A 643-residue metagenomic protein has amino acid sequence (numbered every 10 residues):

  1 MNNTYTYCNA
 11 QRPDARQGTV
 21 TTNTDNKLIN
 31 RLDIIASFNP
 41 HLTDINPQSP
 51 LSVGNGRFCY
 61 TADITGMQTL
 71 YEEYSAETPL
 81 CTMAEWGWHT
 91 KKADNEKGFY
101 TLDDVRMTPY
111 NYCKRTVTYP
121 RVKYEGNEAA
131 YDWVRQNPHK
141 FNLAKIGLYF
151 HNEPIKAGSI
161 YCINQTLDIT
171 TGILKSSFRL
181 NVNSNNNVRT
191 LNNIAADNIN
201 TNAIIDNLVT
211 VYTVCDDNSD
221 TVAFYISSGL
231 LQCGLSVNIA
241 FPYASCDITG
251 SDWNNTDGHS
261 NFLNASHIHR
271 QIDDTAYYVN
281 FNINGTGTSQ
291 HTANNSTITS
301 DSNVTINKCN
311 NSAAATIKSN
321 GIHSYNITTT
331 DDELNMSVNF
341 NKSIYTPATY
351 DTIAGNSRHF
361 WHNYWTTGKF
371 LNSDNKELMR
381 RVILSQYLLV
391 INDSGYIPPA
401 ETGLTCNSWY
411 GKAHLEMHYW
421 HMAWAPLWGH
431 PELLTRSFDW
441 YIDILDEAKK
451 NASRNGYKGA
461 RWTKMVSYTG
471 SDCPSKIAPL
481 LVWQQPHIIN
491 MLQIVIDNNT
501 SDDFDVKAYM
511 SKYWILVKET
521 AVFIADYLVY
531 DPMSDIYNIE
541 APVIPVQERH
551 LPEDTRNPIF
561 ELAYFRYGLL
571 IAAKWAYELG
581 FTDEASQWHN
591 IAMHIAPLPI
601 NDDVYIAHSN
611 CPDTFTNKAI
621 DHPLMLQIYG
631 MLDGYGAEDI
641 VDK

Functional and structural regions predicted by a protein language model:
Y5-G411, P431, Y441-K449, G580: Acidic/polar, glycine-enriched structural segments that form the non-catalytic walls/loops of the carbohydrate-binding
D33, N39, R436-W440, A508-K518 (+1 more regions): Beta-strand segments within the central parallel beta-sheet cores of soluble alpha/beta enzyme folds
Q68, E72-E73, K91, H414-K450 (+4 more regions): Active-site core of glycosidic bond-cleaving carbohydrate-active enzymes
D206-V211, D216-T221, I494, N498-A508 (+2 more regions): A conserved hydrophobic secondary-structure block that centers on an alpha-helix together with its immediately flanking
G368-S373, T402-W409, G470-P479, D502 (+4 more regions): Active-site-adjacent structural elements in folded domains
M379-I391, Q485-Q493, W514-I524: Extended, hydrophobic/aromatic-rich amphipathic alpha-helical segments that build helical scaffolds
L389-I397, G411-H414, L433, D446-N451 (+3 more regions): Secretory-pathway/luminal and periplasmic proteins that interact with or process carbohydrate-rich
A400-K412, Y457-M510, A525-N590: The feature captures the catalytic groove of carbohydrate-active enzymes
